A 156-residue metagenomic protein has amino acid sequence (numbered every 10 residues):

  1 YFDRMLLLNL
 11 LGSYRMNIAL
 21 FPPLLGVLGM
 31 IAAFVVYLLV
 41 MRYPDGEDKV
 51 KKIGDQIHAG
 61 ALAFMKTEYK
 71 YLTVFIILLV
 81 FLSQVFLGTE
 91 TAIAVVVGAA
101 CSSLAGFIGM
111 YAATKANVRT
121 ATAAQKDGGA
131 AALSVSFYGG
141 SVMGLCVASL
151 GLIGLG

Functional and structural regions predicted by a protein language model:
Y1-R15: Short, Lys/Arg-enriched N-terminal segments with co-localized hydrophobic residues within the first ~10-30 amino acids
M16-G156: Hydrophobic, small-residue-rich transmembrane alpha-helices and their short perimembrane loops in multi-pass membrane
